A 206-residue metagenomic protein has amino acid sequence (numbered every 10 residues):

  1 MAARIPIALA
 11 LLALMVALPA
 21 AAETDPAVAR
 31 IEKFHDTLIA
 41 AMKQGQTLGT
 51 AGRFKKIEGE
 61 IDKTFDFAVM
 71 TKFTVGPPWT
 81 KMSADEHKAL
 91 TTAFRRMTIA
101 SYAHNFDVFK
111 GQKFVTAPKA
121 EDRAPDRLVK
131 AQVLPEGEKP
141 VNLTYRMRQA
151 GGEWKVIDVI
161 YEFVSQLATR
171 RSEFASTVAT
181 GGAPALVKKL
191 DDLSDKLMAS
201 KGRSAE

Functional and structural regions predicted by a protein language model:
M1-L9: Bacterial N-terminal signal peptides that target proteins for export
A17-P19: N-terminal signal peptide c-region/cleavage motif recognized by signal peptidases
T24-Y102: Early exported N-terminus immediately downstream of N-terminal targeting peptides
W79, R96-M97, E121-D122, P135 (+1 more regions): Solvent-exposed loop/turn segments at secondary-structure junctions within structured extracellular/periplasmic domains
I99-V141, L193-E206: Surface-exposed, charged secondary-structure patches
P140-A168: Short beta-strand edge/turn micro-motifs at domain boundaries
Y161-E206: Low-complexity, intrinsically disordered terminal/linker segments enriched in charged and Gly/Pro repeats
